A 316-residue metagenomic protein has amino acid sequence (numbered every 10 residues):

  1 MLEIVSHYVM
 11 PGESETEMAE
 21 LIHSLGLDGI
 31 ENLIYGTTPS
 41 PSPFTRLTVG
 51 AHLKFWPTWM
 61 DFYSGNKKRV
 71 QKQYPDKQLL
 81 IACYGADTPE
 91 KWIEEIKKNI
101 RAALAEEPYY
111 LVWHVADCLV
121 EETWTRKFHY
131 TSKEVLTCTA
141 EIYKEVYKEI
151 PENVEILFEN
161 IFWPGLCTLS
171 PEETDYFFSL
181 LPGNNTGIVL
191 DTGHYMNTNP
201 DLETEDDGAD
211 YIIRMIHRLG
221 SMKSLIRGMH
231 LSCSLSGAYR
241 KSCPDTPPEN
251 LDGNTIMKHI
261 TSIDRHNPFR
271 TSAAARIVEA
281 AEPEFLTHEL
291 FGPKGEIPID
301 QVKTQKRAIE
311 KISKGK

Functional and structural regions predicted by a protein language model:
M1-E94, K98, I312-K316: N-terminal pre-domain/capping segments
L2, W92-Y109, G183-L190, M196-K316: Histidine-acidic metal/acid-base catalytic patches
L2-Y8, D28-N32, L47-L53, L111-W113 (+4 more regions): Hydrophobic faces of well-ordered beta-strands that scaffold small-molecule active sites in alpha/beta enzyme cores
V9-T16, G26-S42, W56-D61, P89-E90 (+6 more regions): Acidic-and-aromatic substrate-binding clefts and catalytic sites of carbohydrate-active enzymes
L21-I22, L27, N32, P39 (+8 more regions): Residues lining hydrophobic/aromatic ligand-binding pockets adjacent to catalytic sites
S24, P43-R46, P151-N153, G183-N184 (+2 more regions): Short, well-ordered coil/turn elements that cap or connect secondary structure elements
W59-K91, D117-T131, E203, S242-T255 (+1 more regions): Surface-exposed, active-site-proximal loop segments in enzymatic domains
G85-G187: Active-site acidic/histidine proton-transfer and metal-coordination neighborhood in alpha/beta enzyme cores
